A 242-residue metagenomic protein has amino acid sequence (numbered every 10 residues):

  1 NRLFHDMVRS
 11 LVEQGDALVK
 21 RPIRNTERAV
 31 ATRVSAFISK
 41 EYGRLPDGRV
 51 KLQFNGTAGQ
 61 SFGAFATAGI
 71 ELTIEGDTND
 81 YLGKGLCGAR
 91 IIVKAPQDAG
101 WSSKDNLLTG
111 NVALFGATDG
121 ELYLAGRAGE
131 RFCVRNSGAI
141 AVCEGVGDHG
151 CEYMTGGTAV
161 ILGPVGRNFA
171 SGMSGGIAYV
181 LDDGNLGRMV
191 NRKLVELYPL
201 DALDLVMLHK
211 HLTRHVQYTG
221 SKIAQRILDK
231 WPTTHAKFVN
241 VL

Functional and structural regions predicted by a protein language model:
N1-L242: Long, distal/terminal scaffolding or interaction modules with repetitive or compositionally biased sequence
